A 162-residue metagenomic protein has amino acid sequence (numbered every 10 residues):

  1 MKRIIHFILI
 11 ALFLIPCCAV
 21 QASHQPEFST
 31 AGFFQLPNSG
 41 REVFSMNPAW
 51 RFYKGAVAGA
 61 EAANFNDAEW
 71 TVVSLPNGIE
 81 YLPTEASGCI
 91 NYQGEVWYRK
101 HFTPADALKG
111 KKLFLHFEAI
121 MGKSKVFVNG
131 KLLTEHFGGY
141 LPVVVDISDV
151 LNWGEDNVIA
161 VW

Functional and structural regions predicted by a protein language model:
M1, I15, W97-Y98: Intrinsically disordered, low-complexity sequence elements enriched in Ser/Thr/Gly/Pro
M1-I8: Bacterial N-terminal signal peptides that target proteins for export
I8-C17: Bacterial N-terminal signal peptides
A19-C89, T103, L133, V158-W162: Accessory carbohydrate-binding/adhesion or oligomerization-edge regions at the termini of glycan-active proteins
F28, G32-L36, F44, A56 (+1 more regions): Accessory beta-strand-rich segments of carbohydrate-active enzymes
